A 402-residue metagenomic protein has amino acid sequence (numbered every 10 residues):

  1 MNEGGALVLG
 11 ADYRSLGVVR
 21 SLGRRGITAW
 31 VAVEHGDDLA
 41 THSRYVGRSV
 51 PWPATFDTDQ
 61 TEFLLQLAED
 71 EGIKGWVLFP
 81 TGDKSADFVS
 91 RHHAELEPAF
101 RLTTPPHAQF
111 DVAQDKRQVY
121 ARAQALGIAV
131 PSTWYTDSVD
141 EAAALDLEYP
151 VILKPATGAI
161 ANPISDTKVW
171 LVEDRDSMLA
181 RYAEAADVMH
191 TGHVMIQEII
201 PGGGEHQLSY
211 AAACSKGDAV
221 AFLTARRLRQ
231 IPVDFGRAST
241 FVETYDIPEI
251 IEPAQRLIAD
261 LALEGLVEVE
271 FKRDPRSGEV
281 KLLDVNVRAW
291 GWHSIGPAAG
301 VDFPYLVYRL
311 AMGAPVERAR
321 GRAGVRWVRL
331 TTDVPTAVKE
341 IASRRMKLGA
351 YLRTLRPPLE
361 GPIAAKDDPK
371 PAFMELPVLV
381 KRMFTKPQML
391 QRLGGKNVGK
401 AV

Functional and structural regions predicted by a protein language model:
M1-P105, V139-E141, D367, M374-K400: ATP-binding N-terminal substructure of ATP-dependent carboxylate-amine bond-forming enzymes
F110-M195, K216-D218, P248: Active-site nucleotide/adenylate-binding loops and adjacent lid/helix of ATP-dependent enzymes
E173-V233, T244-Q255, K272-K281: Phosphate-binding site of ATP-dependent enzymes
M195, E264-E268, E317-R322: Flexible, glycine/charged-enriched surface loops at secondary-structure junctions
L228-P232, G236-S239, N286-V301: Glycine-rich phosphate/pyrophosphate-binding beta-alpha loops
A259-S294: Conserved metal-phosphate-binding beta-hairpin within the catalytic cores of diverse ATP-dependent phosphoryl-transfer
R309-V402: Peripheral (often C-terminal) accessory segments that flank ATP-dependent C-N-forming ligase machineries
